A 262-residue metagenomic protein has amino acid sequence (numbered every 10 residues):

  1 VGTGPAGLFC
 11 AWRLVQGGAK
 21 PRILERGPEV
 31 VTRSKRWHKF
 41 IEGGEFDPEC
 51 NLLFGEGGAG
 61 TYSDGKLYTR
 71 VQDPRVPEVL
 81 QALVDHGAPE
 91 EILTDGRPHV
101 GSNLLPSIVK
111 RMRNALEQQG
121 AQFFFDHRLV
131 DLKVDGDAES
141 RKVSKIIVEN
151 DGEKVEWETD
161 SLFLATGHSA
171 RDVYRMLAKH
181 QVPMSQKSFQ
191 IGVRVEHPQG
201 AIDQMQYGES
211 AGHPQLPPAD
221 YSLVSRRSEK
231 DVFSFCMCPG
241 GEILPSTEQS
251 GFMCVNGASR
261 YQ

Functional and structural regions predicted by a protein language model:
V1-A82, H86, E90-Q262: Residues forming the flavin
